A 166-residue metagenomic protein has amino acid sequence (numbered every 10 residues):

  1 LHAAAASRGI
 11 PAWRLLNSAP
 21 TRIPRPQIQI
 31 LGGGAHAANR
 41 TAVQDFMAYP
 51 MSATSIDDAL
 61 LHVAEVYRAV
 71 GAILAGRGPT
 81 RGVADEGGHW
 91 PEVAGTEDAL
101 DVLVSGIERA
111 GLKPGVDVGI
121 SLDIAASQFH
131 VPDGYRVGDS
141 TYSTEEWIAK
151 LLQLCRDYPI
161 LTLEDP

Functional and structural regions predicted by a protein language model:
L1-G32: Hydrophobic alpha-helical hairpins/lids featuring a short glycine-rich hinge
A35-P166: Metal-dependent enolase-superfamily TIM-barrel catalytic cores that perform enediolate-based chemistry
